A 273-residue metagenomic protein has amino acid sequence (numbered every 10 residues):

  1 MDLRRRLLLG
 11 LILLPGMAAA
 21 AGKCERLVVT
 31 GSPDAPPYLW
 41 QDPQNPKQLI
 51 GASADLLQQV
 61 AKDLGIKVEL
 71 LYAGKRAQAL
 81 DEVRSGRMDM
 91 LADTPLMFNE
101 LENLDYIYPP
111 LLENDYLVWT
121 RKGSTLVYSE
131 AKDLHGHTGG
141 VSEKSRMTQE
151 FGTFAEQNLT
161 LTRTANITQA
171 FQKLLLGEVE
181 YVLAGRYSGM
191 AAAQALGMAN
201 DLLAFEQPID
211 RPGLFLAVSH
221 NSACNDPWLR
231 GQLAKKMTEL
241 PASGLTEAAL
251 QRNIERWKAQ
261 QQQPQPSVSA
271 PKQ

Functional and structural regions predicted by a protein language model:
A21-P95, E102: Extracytoplasmic small-molecule ligand-binding "clamshell" domains of the periplasmic binding protein/Venus flytrap
E25-P33, Y38-L39, A131-R146, M237-T238: Short loop->beta-strand "edge-of-pocket" segments that line small-molecule binding or catalytic clefts across diverse
S32-D34, E113-L117, M198-A234, W257-V268: Periplasmic-binding protein-like
G51-D63, S145, A217-R256: Extended ligand-binding regions for polar small-molecule ligands
K62, Y72, A77-D89, D105-Y106 (+2 more regions): Short helices/loops that flank or line small-molecule/ion binding pockets
K67, R146-L159, N200-D201, K235-Q273: Ligand-binding clefts/hinges and TM-proximal coupling segments of bilobed small-molecule sensing domains
A77, T94-N103, G152, E180-D201 (+1 more regions): A ligand-binding cleft/hinge motif common to bilobed small-molecule-binding domains
T120-G139, P227: Flexible hinge/capping segments at coil-to-helix
